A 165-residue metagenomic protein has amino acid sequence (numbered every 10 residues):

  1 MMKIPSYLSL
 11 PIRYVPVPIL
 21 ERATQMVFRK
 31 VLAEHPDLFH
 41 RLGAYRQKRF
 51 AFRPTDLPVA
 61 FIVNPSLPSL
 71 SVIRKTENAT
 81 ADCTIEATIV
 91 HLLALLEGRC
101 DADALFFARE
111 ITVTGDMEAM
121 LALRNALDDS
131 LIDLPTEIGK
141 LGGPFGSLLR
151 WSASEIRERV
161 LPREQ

Functional and structural regions predicted by a protein language model:
M1-Q165: Feature captures hydrophobic
